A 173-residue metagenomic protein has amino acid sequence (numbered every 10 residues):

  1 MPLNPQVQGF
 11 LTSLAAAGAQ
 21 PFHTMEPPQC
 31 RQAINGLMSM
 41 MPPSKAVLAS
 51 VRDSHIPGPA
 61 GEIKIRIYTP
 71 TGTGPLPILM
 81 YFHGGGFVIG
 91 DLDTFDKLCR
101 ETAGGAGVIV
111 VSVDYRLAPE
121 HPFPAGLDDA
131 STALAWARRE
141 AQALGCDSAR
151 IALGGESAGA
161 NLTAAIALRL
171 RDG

Functional and structural regions predicted by a protein language model:
M1-I67: A glycine/proline-hinged amphipathic helix-loop "lid/cap" segment that gates access to hydrophobic ligand pockets
G58-A60, T71, F82: A generic beta-sheet turn/junction motif
P75-G85: Short beta-strand element of the alpha/beta-hydrolase
H83-G86, Y115-P122, G155, G159-A160: Conserved phosphate-binding and hydrolysis motifs of nucleotide-dependent enzymes
D91-L92, L98, A106, V111-A149: Catalytic nucleophile-loop/oxyanion-hole region of alpha/beta-hydrolase and closely related hydrolase-like folds
T132-G173: Primarily recognizes the serine-hydrolase "nucleophile elbow" in alpha/beta-hydrolase and SGNH/GDSL folds
